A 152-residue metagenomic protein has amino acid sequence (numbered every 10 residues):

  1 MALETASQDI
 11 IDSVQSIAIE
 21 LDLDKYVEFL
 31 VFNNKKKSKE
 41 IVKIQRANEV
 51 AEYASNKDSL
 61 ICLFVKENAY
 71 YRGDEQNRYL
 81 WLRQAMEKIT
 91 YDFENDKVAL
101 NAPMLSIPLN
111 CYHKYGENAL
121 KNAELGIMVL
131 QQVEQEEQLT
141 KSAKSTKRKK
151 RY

Functional and structural regions predicted by a protein language model:
M1-K57: A metal-dependent hydrolase signature that marks the N-terminal structural subdomain at the beginning of catalytic folds
A6, N77-R78: Short amphipathic alpha-helical segments
Y26-E28, F93-K97, A143-T146: Short glycine-rich, low-complexity/disordered patches
R46-E75, D92: Active-site scaffold of zinc-dependent metalloenzymes
K66-N68, M86, P103-L105: Beta-hairpin (beta-strand-turn-beta-strand) motif
Y79-D92: Active-site recognition of the HExxH zinc-binding catalytic motif
F93-E137: Post-HExxH zinc-binding segment in Zn-dependent metallohydrolases
E137-Y152: Short acidic DE-rich linear segments
